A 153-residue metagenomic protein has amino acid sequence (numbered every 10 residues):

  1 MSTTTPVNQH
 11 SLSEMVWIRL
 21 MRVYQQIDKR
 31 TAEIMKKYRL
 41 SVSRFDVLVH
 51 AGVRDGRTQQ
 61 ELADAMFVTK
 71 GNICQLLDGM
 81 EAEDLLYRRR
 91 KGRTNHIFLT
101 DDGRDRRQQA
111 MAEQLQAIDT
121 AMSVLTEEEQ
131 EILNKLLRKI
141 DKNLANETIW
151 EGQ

Functional and structural regions predicted by a protein language model:
M1-H10, E127-Q153: C-terminal regulatory/oligomerization modules of transcriptional regulators
M1-Y38, E151: N-terminal leader segment of winged-helix/HTH proteins
R19, R30, D46-V49, D105 (+1 more regions): Pre-recognition alpha-helix immediately N-terminal to the DNA-recognition helix within helix-turn-helix or winged-helix
M21, V49-V53, M111, R138: Short, locally clustered residues in the helix-turn-helix/winged-helix DNA-binding domain
K36, D64, E81-A82: Alpha-helical residues within the helix-turn-helix
R39, D55-G56, F67, T126: Central "turn" residue of the DNA-binding helix-turn-helix
T69-N72: Helix-turn-helix DNA-binding motif, specifically the short coil turn and the N-cap/start of the second
D78-R138: Charged, amphipathic alpha-helical coiled-coil/dimerization segments
